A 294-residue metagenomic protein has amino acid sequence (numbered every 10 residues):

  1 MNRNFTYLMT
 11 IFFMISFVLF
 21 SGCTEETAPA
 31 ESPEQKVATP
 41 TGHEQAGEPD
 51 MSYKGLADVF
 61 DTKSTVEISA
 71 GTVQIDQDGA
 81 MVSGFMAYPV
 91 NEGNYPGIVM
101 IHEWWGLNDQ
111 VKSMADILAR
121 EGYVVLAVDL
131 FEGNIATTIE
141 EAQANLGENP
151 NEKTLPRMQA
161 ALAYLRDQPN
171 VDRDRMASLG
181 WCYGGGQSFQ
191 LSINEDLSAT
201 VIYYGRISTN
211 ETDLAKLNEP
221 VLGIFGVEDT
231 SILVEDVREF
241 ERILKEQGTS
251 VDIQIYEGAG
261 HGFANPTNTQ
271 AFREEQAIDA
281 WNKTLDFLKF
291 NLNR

Functional and structural regions predicted by a protein language model:
M1-K36: Secretory targeting signatures
A30-K54, D58-V59, K63-V66, T72-Y88 (+2 more regions): Serine-hydrolase catalytic machinery in alpha/beta-hydrolase-like enzymes
M114, L233-R242: Short alpha-helix in the alpha/beta-hydrolase fold that links the catalytic acid
A160-N218: Primarily recognizes the serine-hydrolase "nucleophile elbow" in alpha/beta-hydrolase and SGNH/GDSL folds
K216-V221, G248-S250: Short, proline-enriched alpha-helix->beta-strand connector loops that line the catalytic pocket of alpha/beta-hydrolase
G223-F225: Short beta-strand/loop motif that positions the catalytic acidic residue of the alpha/beta-hydrolase fold
E228-I232: Acidic catalytic loop of the alpha/beta-hydrolase fold
K245-R294: C-terminal catalytic histidine-bearing segment of alpha/beta-hydrolase fold enzymes
